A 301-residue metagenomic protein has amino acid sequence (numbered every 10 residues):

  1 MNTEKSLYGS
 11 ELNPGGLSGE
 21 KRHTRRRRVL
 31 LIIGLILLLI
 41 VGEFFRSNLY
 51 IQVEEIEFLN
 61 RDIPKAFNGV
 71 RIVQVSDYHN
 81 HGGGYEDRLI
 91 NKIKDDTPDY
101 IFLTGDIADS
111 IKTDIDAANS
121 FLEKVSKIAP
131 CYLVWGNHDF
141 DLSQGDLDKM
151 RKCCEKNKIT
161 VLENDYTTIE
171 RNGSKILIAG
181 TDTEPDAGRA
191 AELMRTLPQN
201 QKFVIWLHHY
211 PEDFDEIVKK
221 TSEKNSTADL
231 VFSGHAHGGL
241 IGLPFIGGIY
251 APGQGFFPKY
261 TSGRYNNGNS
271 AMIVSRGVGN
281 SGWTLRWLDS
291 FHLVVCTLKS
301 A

Functional and structural regions predicted by a protein language model:
M1-A66: N-terminal membrane-anchoring alpha-helices
G42, E54-N60, T196-D213, E223 (+2 more regions): Extended recognition/assembly regions associated with phosphoester-bond processing machinery
L59-V73, I159-T160, Y166-A179, P198-I205 (+2 more regions): Beta-strand-turn-beta hairpins that frame and shape the catalytic cleft of phosphate-ester-processing enzymes
A66, V70-L162: Membrane-embedded segments
V75-N80, G105-I107, N137-D139, D165-Y166 (+4 more regions): Active-site metal-binding loops of divalent metal-dependent hydrolases
D96, L122-I128, T196-N200, K220-S226: Short, conserved loop/helix-junction motifs that constitute active-site signature segments in enzyme catalytic cores
S143, D148-I159, R171-E223, W283-R286: Binuclear metal-dependent hydrolase catalytic cores centered on His/Asp/Glu-rich metal-binding motifs
E212-V294, A301: Conserved beta-sheet core of the metallophosphoesterase superfamily
